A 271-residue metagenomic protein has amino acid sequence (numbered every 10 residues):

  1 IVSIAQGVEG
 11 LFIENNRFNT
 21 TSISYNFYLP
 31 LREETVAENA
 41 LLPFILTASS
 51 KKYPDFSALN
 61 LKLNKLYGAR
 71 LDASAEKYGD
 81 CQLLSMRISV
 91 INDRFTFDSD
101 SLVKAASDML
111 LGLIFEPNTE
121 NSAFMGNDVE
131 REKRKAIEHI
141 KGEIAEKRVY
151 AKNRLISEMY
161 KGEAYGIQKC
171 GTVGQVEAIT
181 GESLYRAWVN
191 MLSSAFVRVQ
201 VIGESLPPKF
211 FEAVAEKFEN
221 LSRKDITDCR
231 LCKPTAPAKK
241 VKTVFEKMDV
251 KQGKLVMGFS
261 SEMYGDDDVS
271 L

Functional and structural regions predicted by a protein language model:
I1-G7: Short, Gly/Pro- and small/polar-rich lid/capping loops
L11, N19-N39, S57-G112, R148-G171 (+2 more regions): M16 family metallopeptidases and their MPP-like homologs
F12-E38, V189, F196, A215 (+1 more regions): His/Glu-based metal-binding/catalytic segments typifying zinc-dependent metallopeptidases
N39-T47: Active-site SXXK
S49-K52, R94-F97, E116-M125: Short, polar/flexible loop-turn hinges at active-site or ligand-entry regions and domain interfaces
N60-L61, E116-I140, T227-A236: Acidic/histidine-enriched alpha-helical segments
D108-E120, E216-D225: A common structural junction motif
G181-K217: Non-catalytic, conformational "gating/processing" segments within enzyme and secreted inhibitor domains
